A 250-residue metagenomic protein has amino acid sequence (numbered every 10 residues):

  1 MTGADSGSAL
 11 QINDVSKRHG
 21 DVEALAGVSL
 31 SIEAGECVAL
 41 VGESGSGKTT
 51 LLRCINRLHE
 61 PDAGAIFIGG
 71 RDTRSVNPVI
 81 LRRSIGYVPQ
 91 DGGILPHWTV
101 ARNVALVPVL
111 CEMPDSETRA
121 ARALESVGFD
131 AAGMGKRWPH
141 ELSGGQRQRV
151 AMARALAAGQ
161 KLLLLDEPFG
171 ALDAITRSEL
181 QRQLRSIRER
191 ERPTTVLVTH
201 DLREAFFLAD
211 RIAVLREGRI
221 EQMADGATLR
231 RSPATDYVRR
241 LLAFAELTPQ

Functional and structural regions predicted by a protein language model:
G20, V76-P78, W98, R102-E117 (+1 more regions): ABC-type ATPase nucleotide-binding domains, specifically the catalytic core motifs of the NBD
N56: Helix-to-loop junction immediately C-terminal to a conserved catalytic motif
T73-G86, L110, L229-P233: ABC ATPase NBD coupling module
W138-L142, Q146: Conserved ABC ATPase signature
A157-K161: A short, proline-enriched helix->beta-strand linker immediately N-terminal to the Walker B motif in ABC-type P-loop
E217-G218: Conserved ABC ATPase "signature" C-loop
M223-A224, S232: ABC ATPase "signature
